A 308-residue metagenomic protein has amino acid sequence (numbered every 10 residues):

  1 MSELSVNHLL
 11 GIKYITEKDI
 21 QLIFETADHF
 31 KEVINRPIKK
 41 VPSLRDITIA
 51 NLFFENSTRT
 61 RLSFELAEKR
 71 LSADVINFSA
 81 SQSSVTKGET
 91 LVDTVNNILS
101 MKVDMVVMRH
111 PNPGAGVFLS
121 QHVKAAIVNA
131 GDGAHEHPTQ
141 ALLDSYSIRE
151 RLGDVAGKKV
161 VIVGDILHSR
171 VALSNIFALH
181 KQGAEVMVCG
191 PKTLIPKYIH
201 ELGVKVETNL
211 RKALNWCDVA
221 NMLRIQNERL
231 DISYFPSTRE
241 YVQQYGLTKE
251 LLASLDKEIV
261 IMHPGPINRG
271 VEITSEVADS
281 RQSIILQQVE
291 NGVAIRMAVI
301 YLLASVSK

Functional and structural regions predicted by a protein language model:
M1-L62, L66: Positively charged, low-complexity intrinsically disordered leader regions
I38-Y146, R269: Phosphate/diphosphate ligand-binding glycine-rich loop within oxidoreductases
L44-I49, A156-V160, E258: Phosphate-coordination loops involved in phosphoryl transfer and adenosine-cofactor binding
F54-L66, E150-R224, E228: Glycine-rich phosphate/diphosphate-binding loop of Rossmann-like nucleotide-binding domains
A125, G183-E185, S254-V260: A short helix->loop->beta-strand "cap" motif at the edges of active sites that frequently abuts
I199-E276: Rossmann-like adenosine-cofactor binding region
E258-I259, P264-K308: Adenosine-phosphate binding glycine-rich loop
